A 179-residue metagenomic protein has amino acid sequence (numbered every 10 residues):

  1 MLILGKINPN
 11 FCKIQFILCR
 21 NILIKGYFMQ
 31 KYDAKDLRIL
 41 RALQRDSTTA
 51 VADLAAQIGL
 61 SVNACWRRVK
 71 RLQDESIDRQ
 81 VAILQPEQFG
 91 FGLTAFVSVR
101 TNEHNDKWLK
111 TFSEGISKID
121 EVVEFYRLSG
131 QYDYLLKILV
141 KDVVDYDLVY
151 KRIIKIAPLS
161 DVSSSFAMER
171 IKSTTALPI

Functional and structural regions predicted by a protein language model:
M1-I179: A compositional/biophysical signature of low hydrophobicity enriched in polar/charged and small residues
